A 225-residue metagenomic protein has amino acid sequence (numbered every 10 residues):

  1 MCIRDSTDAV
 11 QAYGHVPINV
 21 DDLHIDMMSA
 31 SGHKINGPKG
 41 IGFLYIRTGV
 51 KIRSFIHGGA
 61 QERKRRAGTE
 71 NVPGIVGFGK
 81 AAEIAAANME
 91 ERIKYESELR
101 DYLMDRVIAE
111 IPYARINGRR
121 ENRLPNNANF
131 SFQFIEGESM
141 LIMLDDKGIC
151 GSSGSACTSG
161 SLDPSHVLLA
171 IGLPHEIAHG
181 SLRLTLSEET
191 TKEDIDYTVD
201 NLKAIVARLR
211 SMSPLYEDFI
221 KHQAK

Functional and structural regions predicted by a protein language model:
R4-K225: Pyridoxal 5′-phosphate
